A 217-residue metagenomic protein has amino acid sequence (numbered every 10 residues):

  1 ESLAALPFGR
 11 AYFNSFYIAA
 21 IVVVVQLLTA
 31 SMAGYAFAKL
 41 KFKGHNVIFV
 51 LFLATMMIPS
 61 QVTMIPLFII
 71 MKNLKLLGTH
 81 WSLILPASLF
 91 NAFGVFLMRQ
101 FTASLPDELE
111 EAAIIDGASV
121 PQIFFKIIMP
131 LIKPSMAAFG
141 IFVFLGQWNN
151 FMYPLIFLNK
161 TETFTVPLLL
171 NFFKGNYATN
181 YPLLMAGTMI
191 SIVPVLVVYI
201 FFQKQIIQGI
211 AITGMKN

Functional and structural regions predicted by a protein language model:
E1-N217: A structural signal for multi-pass alpha-helical bundles of membrane permease subunits that mediate small-molecule
